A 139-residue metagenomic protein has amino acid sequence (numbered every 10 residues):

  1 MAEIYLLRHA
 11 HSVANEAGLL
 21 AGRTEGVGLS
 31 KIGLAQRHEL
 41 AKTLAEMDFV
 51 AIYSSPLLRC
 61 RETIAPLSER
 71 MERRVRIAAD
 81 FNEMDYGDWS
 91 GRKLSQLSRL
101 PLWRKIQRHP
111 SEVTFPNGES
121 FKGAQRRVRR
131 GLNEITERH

Functional and structural regions predicted by a protein language model:
M1-Y5: Extreme N-terminal starter segment of soluble prokaryotic enzymes
L6-R8, K31-I32, S55, M84 (+2 more regions): A short linear-motif detector with a strong N-terminal bias
L7-R73: Active-site-proximal alpha-helix that buttresses catalytic centers in soluble enzyme cores
A14, R70-R129: Phosphate-handling substructures
R37, V128-L132: Short amphipathic alpha-helical/adjacent loop interface patches that line ligand and macromolecule-binding sites
A41, L132-T136: Structural signal for well-ordered, non-membrane alpha-helices
E46-D48, I135-H139: Glycine-rich phosphate-binding loop signature in dinucleotide/nucleotide-binding domains
